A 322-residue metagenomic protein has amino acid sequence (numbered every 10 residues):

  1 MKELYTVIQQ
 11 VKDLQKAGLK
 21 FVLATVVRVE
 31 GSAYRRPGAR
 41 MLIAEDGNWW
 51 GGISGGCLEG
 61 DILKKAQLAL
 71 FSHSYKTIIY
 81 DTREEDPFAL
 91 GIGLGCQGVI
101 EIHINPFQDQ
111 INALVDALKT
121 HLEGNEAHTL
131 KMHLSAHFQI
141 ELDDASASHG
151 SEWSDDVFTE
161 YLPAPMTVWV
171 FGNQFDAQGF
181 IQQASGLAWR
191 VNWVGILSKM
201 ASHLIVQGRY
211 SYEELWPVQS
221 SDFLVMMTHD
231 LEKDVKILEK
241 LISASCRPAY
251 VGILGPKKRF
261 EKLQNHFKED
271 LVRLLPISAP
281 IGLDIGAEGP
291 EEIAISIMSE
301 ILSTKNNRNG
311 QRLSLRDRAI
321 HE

Functional and structural regions predicted by a protein language model:
M1-H203, W216, D222, K257 (+2 more regions): Segments forming oxygen-rich coordination pockets for charged ligands
V29, H229-E232, P256-R259: Short glycine-rich anion-binding loops that position phosphate/pyrophosphate groups of nucleotides and phosphorylated
A177-F180, E232-I237, R259-F260: Short glycine/serine/threonine-rich phosphate/pyrophosphate-binding segments that cradle anionic phosphate groups
V191-W193, R247-I253, V272-A279: Short hydrophobic/aromatic-enriched beta-strand-loop microsegments
I205-E214: Short acidic-hydrophobic, aromatic-tinged amphipathic segments that line or gate anion-handling sites
W216-K233: Rossmann-like NAD(P)-binding element
F223, E239-H266: ADP-ribose/adenylate-binding Rossmann-like module
P256-K257, R273-L302: Active-site capping/gating segments
